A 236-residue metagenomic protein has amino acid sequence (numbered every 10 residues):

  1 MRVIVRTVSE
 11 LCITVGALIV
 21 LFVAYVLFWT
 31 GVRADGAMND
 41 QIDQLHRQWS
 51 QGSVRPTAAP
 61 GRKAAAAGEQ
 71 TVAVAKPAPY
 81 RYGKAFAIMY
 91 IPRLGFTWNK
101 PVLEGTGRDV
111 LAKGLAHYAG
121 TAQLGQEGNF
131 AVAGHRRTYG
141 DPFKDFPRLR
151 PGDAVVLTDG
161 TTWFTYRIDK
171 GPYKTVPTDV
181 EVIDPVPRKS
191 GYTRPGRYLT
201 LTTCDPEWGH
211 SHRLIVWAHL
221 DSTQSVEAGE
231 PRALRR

Functional and structural regions predicted by a protein language model:
M1-R47: N-terminal membrane-targeting segments
V23-V26, A85-P101, R150-R167, T203: Beta-strand cores of secreted/periplasmic/IMS beta-sandwich domains, seen most often in copper-related folds
R33-R81, T193, E227-R236: N-terminal low-complexity, Pro/Thr-rich disordered segments that flank secretion/membrane-targeting signals
Q70-A119: Extended boundary segments
A119-E127: A glycine-rich, hydrophobic loop/mini-helix early in the fold
Q126-F130, R136-R236: Extracytoplasmic/periplasmic soluble domains downstream of a signal peptide or transmembrane helix
